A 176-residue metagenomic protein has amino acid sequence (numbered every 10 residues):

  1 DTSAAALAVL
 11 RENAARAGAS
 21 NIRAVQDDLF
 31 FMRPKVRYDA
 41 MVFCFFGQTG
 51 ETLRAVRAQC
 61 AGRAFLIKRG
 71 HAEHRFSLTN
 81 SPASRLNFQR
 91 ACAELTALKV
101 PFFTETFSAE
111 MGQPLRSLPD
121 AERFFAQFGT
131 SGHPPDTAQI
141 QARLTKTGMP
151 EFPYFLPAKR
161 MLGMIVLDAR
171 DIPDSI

Functional and structural regions predicted by a protein language model:
S3-A5: Conserved SAM/SAH-binding beta-strand->alpha-helix loop
L10-R11: Conserved SAM-binding loop
A14: Conserved hydrophobic residues forming the short capping helix/wall of the S-adenosyl-L-methionine
G18-L29: Conserved SAM-binding strand-loop segment of SAM-dependent methyltransferases
F30, Y38-R54: A short SAM/SAH-binding and catalytic strip from SAM-dependent methyltransferases
A61-R75: Conserved beta-strand signature within the Rossmann-like core of class I S-adenosyl-L-methionine
S84-K99, F103-E105: Short alpha-helix
E105-I176: Conserved Class I S-adenosyl-L-methionine
